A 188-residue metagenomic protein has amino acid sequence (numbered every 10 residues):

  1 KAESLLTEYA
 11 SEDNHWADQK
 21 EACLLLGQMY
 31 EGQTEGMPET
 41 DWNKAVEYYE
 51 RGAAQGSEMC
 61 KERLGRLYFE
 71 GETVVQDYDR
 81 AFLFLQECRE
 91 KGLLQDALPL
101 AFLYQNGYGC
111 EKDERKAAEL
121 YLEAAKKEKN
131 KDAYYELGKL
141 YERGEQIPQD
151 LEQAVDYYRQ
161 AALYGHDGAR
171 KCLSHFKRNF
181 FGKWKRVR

Functional and structural regions predicted by a protein language model:
E8, C23-Q33, K61-E70, A97-N106 (+3 more regions): Hydrophobic face of amphipathic alpha-helices that form TPR/SEL1-like repeat modules and related alpha-solenoid
E12-Q19, G32-T34, Q55-E58, E70-E72 (+6 more regions): Short helix-capping/linker turns of helical repeat alpha-solenoids
E152-D167: TPR/TPR-like (Sel1-like) alpha-helical repeat modules
Y164-R188: Terminal, low-structured helical/coil segments at or just beyond the last alpha-helical repeat
